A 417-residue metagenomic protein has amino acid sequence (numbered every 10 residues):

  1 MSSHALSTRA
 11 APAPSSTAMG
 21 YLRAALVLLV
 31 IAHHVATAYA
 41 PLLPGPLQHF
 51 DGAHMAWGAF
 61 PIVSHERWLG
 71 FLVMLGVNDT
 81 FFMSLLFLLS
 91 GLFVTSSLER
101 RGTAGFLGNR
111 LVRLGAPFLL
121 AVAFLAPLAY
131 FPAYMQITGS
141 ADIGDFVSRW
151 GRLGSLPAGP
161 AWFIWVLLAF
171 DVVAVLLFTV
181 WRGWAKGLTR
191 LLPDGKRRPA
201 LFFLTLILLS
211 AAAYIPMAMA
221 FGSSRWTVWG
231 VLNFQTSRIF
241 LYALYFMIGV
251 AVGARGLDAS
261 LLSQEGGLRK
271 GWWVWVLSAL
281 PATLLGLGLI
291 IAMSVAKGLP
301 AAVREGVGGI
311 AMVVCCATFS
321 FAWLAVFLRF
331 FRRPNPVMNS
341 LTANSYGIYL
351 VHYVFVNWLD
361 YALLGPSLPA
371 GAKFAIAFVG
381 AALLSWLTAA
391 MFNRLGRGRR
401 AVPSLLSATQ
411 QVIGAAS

Functional and structural regions predicted by a protein language model:
S2-S417: Alpha-helical transmembrane segments and their immediate juxtamembrane cytosolic regions
